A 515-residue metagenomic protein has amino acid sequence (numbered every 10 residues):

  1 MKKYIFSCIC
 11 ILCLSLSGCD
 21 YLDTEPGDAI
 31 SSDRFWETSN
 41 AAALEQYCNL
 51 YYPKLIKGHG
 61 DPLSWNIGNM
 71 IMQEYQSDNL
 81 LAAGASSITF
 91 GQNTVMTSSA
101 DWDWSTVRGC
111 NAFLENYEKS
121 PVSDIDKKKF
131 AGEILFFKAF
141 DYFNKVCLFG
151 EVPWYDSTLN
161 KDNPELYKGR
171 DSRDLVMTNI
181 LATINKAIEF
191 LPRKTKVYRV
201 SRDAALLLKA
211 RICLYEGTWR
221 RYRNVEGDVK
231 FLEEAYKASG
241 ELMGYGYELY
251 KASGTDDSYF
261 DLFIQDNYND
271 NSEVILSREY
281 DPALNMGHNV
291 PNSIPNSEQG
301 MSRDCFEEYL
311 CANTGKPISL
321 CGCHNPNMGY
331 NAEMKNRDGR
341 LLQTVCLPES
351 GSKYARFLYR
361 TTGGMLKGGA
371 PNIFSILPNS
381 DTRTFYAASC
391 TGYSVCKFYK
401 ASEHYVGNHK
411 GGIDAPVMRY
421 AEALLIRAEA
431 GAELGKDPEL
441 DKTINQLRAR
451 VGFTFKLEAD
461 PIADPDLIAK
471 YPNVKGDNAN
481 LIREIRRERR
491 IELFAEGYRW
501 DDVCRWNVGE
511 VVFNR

Functional and structural regions predicted by a protein language model:
M1-A29: Bacterial Sec-dependent N-terminal signal peptides
C19-W65, V229: Membrane-proximal, proline-rich intrinsically disordered regions
Y21, D103-W104, R173, N179 (+5 more regions): Long, intrinsically disordered, low-complexity segments
A41-K57, N79-F149, E165-T178, A182-V197 (+10 more regions): Conserved, well-structured interaction surfaces
V146-L148, P153, T195, Y215-N224 (+1 more regions): Short coil/turn linking the two alpha-helices of tandem helical-hairpin repeats
S272-V274, R278-I376: Glycine-rich, aromatic-lined ligand/substrate-binding cores of catalytic and carbohydrate-binding domains
